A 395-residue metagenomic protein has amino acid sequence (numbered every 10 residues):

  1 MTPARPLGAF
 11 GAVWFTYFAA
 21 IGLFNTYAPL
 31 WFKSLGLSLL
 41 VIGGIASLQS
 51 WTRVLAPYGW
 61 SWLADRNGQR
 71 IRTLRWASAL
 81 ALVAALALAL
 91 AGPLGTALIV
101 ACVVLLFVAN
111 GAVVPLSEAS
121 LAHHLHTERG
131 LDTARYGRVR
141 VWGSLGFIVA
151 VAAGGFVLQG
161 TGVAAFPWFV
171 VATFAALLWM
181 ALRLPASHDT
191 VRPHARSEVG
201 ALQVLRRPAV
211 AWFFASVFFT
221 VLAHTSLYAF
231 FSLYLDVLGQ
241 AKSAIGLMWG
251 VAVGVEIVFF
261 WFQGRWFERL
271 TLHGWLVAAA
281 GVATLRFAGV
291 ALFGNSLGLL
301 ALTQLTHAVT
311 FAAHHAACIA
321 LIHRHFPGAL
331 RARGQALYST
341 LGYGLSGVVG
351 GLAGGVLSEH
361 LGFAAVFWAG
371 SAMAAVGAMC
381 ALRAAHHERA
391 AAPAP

Functional and structural regions predicted by a protein language model:
M1-A4, L184-V217, V237: Juxtamembrane intracellular "pre-TM" segments in multi-pass secondary transporters
T2-T52, V210-M248: Helix-loop boundary and gating motifs at the non-cytosolic
F15, A84, G95-V114, F218 (+1 more regions): Hydrophobic core of transmembrane alpha-helices in multi-pass small-molecule transporters, especially MFS/SLC-type
F32-K33, L63-A64, V141, F156-Q159 (+3 more regions): Interfacial helix-cap and linker-helix signal at transmembrane-aqueous boundaries of multi-pass secondary transporters
L55-Q69, L158, V258-L272, S358: Helix-to-loop junctions at the C-terminal end of transmembrane segments in multipass secondary transporters
A79-L94, V282-N295: C-terminal ends and interior cores of transmembrane alpha-helices in multi-pass membrane transporters/permeases
G111-E128, A313-F326: Intracellular juxtamembrane helix-capping segments at the cytosolic ends of symmetry-related transmembrane helices
A165-L182, A365-R383: Symmetry-related core transmembrane helices of the 12-TM Major Facilitator Superfamily/SLC fold
